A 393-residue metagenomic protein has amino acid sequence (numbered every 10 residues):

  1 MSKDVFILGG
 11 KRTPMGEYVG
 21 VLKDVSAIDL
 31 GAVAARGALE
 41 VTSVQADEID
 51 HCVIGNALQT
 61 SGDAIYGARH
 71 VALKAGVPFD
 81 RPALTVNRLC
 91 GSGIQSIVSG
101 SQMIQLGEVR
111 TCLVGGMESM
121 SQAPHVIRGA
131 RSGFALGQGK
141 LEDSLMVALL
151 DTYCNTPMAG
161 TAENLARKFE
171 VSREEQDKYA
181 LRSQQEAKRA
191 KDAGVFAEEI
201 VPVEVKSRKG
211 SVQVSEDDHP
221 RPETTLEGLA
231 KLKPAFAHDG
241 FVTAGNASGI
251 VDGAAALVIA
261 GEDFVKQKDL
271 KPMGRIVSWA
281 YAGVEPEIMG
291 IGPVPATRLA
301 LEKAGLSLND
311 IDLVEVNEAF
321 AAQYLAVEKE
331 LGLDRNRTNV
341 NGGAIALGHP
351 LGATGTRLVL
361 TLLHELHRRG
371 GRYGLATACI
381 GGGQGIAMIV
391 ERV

Functional and structural regions predicted by a protein language model:
M1-A57, S61-A75, P82, T161-R173 (+5 more regions): Conserved active-site "lid/cap" helical segment
M1-I28, G37, L141, T225-I291 (+4 more regions): Condensing-enzyme catalytic core mediating Claisen C-C bond formation in acyl metabolism
S2, Q105, T111-N164: Flexible glycine-/small-residue-enriched beta->alpha junction loops that bind anionic phosphate/pyrophosphate groups
K11-T13, V25-V33, V41, E175-Q267 (+2 more regions): N-terminal extracellular/periplasmic Venus flytrap/periplasmic-binding protein-like
D47-G55, P82-N87, C112-M117, E175-R182 (+5 more regions): Beta-strand segments within the central parallel beta-sheet cores of soluble alpha/beta enzyme folds
N56-C112, T152-M158, E223-G249, E330-R357 (+2 more regions): Conserved catalytic cysteine-centered active-site region of acyl-thioester-dependent Claisen-condensing enzymes
N87-E118, G160, A166-V195, A256-D263 (+2 more regions): Active-site-proximal alpha-helical scaffold in enzymes
G160-N164, E199, S207, V277-A346: Active-site pocket-lining segment
